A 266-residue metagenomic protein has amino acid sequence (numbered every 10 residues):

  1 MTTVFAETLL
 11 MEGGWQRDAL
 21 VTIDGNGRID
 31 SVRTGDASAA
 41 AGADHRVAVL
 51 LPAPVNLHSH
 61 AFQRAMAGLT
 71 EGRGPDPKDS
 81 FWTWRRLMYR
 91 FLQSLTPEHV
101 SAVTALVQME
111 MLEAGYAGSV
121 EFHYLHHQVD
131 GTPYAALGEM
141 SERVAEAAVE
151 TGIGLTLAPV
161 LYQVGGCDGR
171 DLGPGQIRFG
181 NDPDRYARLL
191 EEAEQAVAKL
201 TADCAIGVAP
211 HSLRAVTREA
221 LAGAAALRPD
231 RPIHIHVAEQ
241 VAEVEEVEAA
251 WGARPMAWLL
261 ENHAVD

Functional and structural regions predicted by a protein language model:
M1-A39, V49-L50: N-terminal metal-binding scaffold of metallo-dependent hydrolase/deaminase domains
E7, V21, G27, V47 (+5 more regions): Divalent metal-coordination and catalytic microenvironments
A40-D44, G131: A short, polar/charged loop-to-alpha-helix boundary motif
A43-F62, R85-S101: Glycine-rich, N-terminal phosphate-binding loop and its surrounding beta-alpha-beta segment
P52-R64, P232-V241: Histidine-centered catalytic micro-motifs
S59-G74, T156-G166: Short, solvent-exposed beta-strand-terminating loops
G68-G154, R185-T201: Alpha-helical scaffold segments that flank or form the walls of functional sites
D130-D266: Metal-coordinating catalytic core of metallo-dependent amide/deamination hydrolases
